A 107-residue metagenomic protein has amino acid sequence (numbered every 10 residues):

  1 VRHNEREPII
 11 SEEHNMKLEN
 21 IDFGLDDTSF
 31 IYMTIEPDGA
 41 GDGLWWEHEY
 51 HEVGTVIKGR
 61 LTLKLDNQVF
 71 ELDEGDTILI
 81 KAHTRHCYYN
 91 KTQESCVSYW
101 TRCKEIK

Functional and structural regions predicted by a protein language model:
V1-R2: Short C-terminal boundary/hinge segments that cap the last helix of small helical domains
E7-L44, W100-I106: A short glycine-rich, His/Asp/Glu-containing loop-to-beta-strand
H14-M16, D73, A82-K107: Ligand-binding loop in jelly-roll beta-barrel domains
L18-N20, F30-T34, V53, V69 (+1 more regions): Conserved hydrophobic/aromatic beta-strand scaffold that supports enzyme active sites
D27-T28, E49-Y50, E94-S95: Short acidic/glycine-enriched loop/turn segments that link adjacent beta-strands
A40-D42, T62, V69, I78 (+1 more regions): Histidine-centered metal-chelating micro-motifs
W46-E74: A short beta-strand-loop-beta hairpin characteristic of the jelly-roll/cupin
